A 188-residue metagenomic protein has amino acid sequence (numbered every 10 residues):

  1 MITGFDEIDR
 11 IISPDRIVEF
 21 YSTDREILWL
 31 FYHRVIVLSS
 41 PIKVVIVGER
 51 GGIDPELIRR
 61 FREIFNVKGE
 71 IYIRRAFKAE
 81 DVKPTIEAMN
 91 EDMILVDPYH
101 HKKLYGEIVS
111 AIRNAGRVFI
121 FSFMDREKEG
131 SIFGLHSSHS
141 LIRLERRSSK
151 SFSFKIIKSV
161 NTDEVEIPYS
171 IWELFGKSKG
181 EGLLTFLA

Functional and structural regions predicted by a protein language model:
M1-S13: Pre-Walker A adenine-sensing motif
E7, D81-T85, G130: Short acidic active-site motifs
I12-V82: Conserved P-loop
V35-L38, E107-A115: Catalytic-core regions built around general acid/base machinery
R50-I53, F77-A79, H100-H101, M124-K128 (+1 more regions): Conserved nucleotide-binding/hydrolysis micro-motifs of P-loop NTPases
K68-E70, E91-M93, N114-F123: Loop/turn-to-beta-strand initiation segments
M89-L104: Conserved P-loop NTPase "ATPase switch" module shared by AAA+ and STAND
R117-A188: Phosphate-binding/switch region of NTP-binding enzymes
